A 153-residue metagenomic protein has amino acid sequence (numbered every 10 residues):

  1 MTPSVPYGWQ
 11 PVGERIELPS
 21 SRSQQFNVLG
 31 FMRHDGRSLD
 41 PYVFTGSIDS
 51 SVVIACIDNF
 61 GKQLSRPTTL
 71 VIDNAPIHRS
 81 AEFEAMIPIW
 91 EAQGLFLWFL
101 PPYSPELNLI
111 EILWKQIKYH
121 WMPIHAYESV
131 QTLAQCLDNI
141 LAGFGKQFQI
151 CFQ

Functional and structural regions predicted by a protein language model:
M1-D58: Extended, low-complexity cationic-aromatic segments
E14-S21, W90-L109, A126: RNase H-like polynucleotidyl transferase catalytic core
F26, R66, Q93-F96: Short glycine-/polar-rich loops that comprise or flank the Walker A/P-loop and associated switch/sensor motifs
G30-M32, I57, D73, N108 (+1 more regions): Generic structural signal for small/hydrophobic residues in well-ordered secondary structure, especially within
Q63, W90-Q93, G143: Alpha-helix C-cap/termination motif
P67-R79, N108: Acidic/histidine-rich, metal-coordinating catalytic segments
A81-E91: Short, aromatic/basic amphipathic alpha-helical patches
L109-Q153: C-terminal anion-handling pockets and recognition modules
